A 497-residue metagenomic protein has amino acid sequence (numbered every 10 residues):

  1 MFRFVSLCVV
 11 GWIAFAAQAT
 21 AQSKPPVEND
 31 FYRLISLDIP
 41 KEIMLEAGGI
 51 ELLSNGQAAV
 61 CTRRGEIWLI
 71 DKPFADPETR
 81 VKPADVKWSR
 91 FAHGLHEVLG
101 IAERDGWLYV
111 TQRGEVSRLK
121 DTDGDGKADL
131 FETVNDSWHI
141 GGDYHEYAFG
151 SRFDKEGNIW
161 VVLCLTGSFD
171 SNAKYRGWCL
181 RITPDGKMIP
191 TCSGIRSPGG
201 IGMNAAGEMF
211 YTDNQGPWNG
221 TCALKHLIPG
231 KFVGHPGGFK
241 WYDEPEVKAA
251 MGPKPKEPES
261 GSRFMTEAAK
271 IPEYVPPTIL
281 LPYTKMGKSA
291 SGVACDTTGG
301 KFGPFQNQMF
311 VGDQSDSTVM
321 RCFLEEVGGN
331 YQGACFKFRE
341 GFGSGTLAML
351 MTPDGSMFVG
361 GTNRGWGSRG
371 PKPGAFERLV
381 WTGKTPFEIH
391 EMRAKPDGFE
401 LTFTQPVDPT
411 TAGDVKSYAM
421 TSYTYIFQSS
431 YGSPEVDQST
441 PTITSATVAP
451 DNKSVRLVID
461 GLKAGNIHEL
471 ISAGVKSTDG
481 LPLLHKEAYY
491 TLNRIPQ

Functional and structural regions predicted by a protein language model:
M1-F2: N-terminal secretory signal peptides that target proteins for export/translocation
V5-A16: Bacterial N-terminal signal peptides
A21-P386, H390-G398, P409: Beta-propeller domains with acidic blade repeats across secreted/periplasmic ectodomains and cytosolic WD/CNH propellers
D397-L401, V455: Structural beta-strand segments of beta-rich domains
L401-S445, L470-S477, K486-Y490: Short, surface-exposed alpha-helix to beta-strand junction/turn motifs within ectodomains of secreted and cell-envelope
T447-D451: Blade-terminus and WD-like Trp-Asp/Gly-His loop motifs, strongest in beta-propeller folds
R456-D460: Exposed aromatic-hydrophobic patches
G461-G465: Surface-exposed, short loops/turns at beta-strand junctions within beta-sandwich domains
